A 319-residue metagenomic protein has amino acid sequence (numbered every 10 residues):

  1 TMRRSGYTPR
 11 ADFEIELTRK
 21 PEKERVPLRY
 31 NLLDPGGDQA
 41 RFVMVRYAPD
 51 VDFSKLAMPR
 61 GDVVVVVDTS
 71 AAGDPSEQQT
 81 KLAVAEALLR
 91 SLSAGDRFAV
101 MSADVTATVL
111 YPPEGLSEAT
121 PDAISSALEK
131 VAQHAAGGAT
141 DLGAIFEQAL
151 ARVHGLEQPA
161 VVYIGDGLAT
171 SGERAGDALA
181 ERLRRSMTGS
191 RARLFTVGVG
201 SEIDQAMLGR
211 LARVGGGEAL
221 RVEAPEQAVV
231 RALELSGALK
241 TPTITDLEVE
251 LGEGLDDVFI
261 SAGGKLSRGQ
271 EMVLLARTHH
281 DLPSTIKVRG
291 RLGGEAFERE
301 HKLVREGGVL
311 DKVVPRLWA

Functional and structural regions predicted by a protein language model:
T1-V66, L88, T196, E218 (+2 more regions): An acidic, Ser/Thr-enriched
P21-E22, V51, D104-T108, A144 (+5 more regions): Conserved nucleotide-binding/hydrolysis micro-motifs of P-loop NTPases
M58-D74, A83-E86, R90-A94, D104-F195 (+2 more regions): Short, charged loop segments at secondary-structure junctions
V100-S102: Short internal beta-strands
L110-Y111, A206, V230-L233, L255-S261: Short, solvent-exposed polar/charged micro-motifs at secondary-structure junctions
T196, S201-P242: Von Willebrand factor A/integrin I-like adhesion domains
